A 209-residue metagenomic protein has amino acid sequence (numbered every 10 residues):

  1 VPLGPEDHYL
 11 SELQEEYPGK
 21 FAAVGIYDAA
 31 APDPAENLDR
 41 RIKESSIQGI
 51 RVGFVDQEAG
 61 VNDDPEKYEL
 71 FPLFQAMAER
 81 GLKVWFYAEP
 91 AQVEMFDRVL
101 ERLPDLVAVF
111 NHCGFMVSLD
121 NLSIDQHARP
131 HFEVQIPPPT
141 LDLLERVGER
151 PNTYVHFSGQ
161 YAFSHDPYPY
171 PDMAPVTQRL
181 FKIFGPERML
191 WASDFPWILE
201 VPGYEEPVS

Functional and structural regions predicted by a protein language model:
L3-A91, D97-R98, Q135, H156-Q160: Active-site gating/metal-coordination segments in enzymes
G4-D7, E58-G60, M95, M116-L119 (+2 more regions): Short catalytic/ligand-binding loop motif for oxyanion handling, primarily in non-cytosolic enzymes, centered on
H8-F21, P104-F110, P171-K182, E205-S209: Short, electropositive alpha-helical surface patch
Y17, R80, L103-P104, R150-P151: Helix C-cap/helix->beta junction micro-motif
I47-G53, V107-C113, T153, F157 (+1 more regions): Non-cysteine beta-strand/loop elements that form the S-adenosyl-L-methionine
L82-L122: Hydrophobic, aromatic-enriched interface-forming segments
S118, I124-S209: H/E-rich (His + Asp/Glu) clusters that bind or coordinate divalent metals
